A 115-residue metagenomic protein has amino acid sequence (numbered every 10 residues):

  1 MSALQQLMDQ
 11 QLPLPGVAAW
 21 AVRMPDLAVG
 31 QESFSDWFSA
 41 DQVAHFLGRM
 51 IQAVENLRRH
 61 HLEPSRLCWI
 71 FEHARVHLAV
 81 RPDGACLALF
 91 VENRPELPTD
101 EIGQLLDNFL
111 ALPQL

Functional and structural regions predicted by a protein language model:
M1-M24, V29-L115: Non-catalytic interaction/Regulatory regions outside core domains
